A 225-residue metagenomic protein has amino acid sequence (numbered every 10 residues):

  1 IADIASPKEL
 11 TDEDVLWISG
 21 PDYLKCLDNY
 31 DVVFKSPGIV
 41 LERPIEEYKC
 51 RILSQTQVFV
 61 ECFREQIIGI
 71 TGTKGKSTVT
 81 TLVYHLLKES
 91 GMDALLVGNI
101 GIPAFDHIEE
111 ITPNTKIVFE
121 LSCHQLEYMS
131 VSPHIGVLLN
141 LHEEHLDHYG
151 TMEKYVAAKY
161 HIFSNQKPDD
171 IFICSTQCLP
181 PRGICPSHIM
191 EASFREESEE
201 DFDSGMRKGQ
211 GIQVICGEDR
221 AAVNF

Functional and structural regions predicted by a protein language model:
I1-L10: NAD(P)-binding Rossmann-fold cofactor-contacting core
A2, G20, Q55, I173-S175 (+1 more regions): Generic beta-sheet signal
A2, V32-F34: A noncatalytic interaction/capping subdomain that flanks phosphate/NTP-handling catalytic cores
E9-D14, D106-E110: Active-site-proximal loop->helix
T11-E13, E47-L53, S198-E200: ANL superfamily adenylate-forming
D12-C26: Glycine-rich, highly charged phosphate/nucleotide-binding loops
L24-Y30, P37-H188: Phosphate-binding loop of NTP-binding sites
Y149-V156, S187-F225: Adenine nucleotide phosphate-binding catalytic loops in nucleotide-utilizing enzymes
